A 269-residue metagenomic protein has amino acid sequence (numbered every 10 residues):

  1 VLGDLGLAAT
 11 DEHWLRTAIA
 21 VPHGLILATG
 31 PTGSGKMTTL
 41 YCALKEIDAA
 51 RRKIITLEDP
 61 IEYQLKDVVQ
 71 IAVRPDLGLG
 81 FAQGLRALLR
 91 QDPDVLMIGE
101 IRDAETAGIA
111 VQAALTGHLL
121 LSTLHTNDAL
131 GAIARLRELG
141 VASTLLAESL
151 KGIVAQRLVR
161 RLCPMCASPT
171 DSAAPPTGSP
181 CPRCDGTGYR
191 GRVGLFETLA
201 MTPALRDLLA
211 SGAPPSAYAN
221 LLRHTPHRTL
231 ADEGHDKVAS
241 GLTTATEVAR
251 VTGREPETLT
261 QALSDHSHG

Functional and structural regions predicted by a protein language model:
V1-G269: Short, flexible helix-loop junctions that flank or precede catalytic/ligand sites
